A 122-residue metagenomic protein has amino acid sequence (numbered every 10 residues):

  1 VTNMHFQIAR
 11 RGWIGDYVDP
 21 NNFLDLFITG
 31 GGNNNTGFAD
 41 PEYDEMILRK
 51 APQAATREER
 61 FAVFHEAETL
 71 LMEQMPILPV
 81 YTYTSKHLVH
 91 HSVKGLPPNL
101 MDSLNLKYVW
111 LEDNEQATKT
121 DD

Functional and structural regions predicted by a protein language model:
V1-D122: Detector for C-terminal structural segments
